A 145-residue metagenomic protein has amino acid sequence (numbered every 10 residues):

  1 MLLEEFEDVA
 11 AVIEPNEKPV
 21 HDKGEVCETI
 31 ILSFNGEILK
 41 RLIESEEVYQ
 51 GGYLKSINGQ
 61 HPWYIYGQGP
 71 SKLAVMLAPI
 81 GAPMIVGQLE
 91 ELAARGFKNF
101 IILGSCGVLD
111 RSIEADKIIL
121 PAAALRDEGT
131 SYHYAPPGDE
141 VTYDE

Functional and structural regions predicted by a protein language model:
M1-E145: Metabolite-binding pocket within alpha/beta catalytic cores that recognizes anionic/polar moieties
